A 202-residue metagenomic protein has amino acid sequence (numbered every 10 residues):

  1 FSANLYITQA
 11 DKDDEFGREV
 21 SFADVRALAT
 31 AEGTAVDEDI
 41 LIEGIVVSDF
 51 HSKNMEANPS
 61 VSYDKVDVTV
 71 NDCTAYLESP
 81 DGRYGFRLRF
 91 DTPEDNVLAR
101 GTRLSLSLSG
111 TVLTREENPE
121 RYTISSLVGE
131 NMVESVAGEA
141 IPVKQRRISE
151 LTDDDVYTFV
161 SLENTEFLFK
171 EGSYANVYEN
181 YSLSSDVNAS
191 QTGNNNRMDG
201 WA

Functional and structural regions predicted by a protein language model:
F1-N71, Y76-A202: OB-fold nucleic-acid-binding modules
